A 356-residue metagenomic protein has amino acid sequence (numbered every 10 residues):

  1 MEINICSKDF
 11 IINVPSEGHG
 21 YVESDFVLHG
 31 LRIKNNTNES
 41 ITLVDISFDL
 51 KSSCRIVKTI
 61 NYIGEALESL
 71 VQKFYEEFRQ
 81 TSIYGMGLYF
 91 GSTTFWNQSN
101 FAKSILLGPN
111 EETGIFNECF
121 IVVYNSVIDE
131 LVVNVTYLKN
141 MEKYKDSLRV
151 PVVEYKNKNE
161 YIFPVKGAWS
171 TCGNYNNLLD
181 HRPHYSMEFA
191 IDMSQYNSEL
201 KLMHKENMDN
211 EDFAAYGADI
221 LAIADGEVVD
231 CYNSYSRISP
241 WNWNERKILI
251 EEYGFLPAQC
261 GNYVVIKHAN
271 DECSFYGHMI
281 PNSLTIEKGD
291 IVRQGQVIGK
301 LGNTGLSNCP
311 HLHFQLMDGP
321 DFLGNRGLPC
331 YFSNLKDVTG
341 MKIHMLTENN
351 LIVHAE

Functional and structural regions predicted by a protein language model:
M1-A224, T339-E356: Polar/charged, compositionally biased leader and regulatory segments
E2-N4, T285-K288, N303-P310: Short glycine/proline-centered loop/turn elements that form peptide/ligand docking sites
A214-Y216, Q259-C260, L284-T285: Short, small/polar residue-rich loop motifs at catalytic or cofactor-binding pockets
D225-I280: Zn2+-dependent peptidoglycan hydrolase active-site motif and core
E227-V229, G302, M317: Conserved positions in beta-strands of structured domains
K247-I250, D290, Q315-E356: Acidic, glycine-rich catalytic/binding loops that coordinate metals and/or anionic ligands
E272-G295: Short histidine-centered loop motifs in beta-beta connectors
V292-G305: Short hydrophobic beta/alpha edge segments that flank linear recognition/processing sites
